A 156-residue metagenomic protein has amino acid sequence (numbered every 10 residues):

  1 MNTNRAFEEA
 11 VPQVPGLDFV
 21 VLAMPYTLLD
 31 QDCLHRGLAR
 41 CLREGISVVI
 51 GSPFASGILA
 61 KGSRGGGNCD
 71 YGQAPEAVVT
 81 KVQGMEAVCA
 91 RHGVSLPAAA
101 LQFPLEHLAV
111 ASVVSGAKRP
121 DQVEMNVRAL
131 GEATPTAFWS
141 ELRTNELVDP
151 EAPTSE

Functional and structural regions predicted by a protein language model:
M1-S155: Beta/alpha (TIM)-barrel catalytic core signal, keyed to glycine-rich beta->alpha loops juxtaposed to Asp/Glu that bind
